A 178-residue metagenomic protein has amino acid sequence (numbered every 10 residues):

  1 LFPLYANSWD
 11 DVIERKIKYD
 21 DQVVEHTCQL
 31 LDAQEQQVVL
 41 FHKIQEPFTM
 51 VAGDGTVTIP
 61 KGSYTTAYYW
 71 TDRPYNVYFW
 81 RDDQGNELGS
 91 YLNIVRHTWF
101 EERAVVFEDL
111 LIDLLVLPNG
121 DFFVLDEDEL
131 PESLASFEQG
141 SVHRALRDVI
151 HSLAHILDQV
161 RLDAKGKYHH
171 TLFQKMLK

Functional and structural regions predicted by a protein language model:
L1-S63: Charge-rich, low-complexity N-terminal segments
A33-Q36, D83-G85, L117-D121: Short acidic-glycine loop/turn motifs at beta-strand connectors
I44-F48, R96, D128-E132: Short, solvent-exposed aromatic-acidic interface loops
T49-G55, E102-R103, S133-F137: A short, polar/proline- and glycine-enriched secondary-structure boundary/capping micro-motif
V57-W99, I112: Phosphate/ribose-recognition catalytic cores of enzymes acting on nucleotide-derived substrates
A104-E108: Short loop/turn motifs at secondary-structure junctions and domain boundaries
L110-S152: A hydrophobic, small-residue-rich beta->alpha segment in the mid-to-C-terminal subdomain of diverse proteins
V149-K178: Cysteine/selenocysteine-centered motifs that mediate thiol-based redox chemistry or coordinate metal-sulfur cofactors
